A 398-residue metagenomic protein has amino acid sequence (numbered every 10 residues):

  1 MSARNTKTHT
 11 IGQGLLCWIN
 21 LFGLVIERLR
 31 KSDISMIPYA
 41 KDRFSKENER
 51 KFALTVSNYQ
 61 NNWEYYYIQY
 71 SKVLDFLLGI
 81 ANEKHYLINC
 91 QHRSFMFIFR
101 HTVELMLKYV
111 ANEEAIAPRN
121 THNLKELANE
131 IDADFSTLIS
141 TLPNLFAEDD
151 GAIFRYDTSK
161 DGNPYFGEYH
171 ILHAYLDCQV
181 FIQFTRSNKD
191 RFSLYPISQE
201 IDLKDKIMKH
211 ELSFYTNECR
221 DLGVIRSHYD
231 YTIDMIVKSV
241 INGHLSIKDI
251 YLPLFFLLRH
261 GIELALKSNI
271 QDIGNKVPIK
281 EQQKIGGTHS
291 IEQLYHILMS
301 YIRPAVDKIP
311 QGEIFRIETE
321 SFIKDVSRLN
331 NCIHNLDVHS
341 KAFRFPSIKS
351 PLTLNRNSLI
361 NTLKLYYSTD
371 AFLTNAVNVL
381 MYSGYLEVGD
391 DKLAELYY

Functional and structural regions predicted by a protein language model:
A3-T6, T10: Short hydrophobic alpha-helical segments enriched in small aliphatic residues
G12, L16-Y398: Domain-scale activation on soluble regions of proteins
